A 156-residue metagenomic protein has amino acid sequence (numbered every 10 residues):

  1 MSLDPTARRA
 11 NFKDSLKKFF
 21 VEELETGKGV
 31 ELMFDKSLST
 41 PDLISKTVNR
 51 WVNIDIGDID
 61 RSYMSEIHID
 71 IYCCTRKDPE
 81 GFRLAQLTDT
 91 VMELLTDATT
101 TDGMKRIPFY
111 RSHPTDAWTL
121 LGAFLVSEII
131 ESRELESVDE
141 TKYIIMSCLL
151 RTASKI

Functional and structural regions predicted by a protein language model:
M1-G29, D55-I156: Charged, amphipathic alpha-helical segments and their flanking helix caps
G27-P41: A short acidic/basic microdomain associated with nuclease active sites
T40-K46, V138: A short beta-turn/loop motif at secondary-structure boundaries
S45-I56: A short, hydrophobic beta-strand-centered structural micro-motif
